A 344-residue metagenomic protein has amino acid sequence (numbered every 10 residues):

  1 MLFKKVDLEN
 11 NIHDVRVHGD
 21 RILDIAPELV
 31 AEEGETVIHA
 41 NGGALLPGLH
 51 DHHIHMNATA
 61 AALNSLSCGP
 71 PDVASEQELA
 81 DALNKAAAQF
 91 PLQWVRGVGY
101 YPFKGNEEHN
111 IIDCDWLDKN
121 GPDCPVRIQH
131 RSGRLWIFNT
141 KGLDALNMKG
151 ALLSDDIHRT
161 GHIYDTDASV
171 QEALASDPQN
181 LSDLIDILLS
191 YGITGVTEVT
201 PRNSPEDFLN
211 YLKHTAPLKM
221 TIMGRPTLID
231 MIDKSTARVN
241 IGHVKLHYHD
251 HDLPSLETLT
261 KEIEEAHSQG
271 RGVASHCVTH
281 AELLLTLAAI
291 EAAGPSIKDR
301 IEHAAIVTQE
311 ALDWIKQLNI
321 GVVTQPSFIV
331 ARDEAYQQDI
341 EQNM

Functional and structural regions predicted by a protein language model:
L2, D7-H18, I22-A216, I222-G224 (+3 more regions): Divalent metal-binding segments
L46-H52, E302-H303, V323-Q325: Active-site neighborhood of phospho(di)ester-bond hydrolases with catalytic His/Asp-centered motifs
H55, A237-H249, I320-V330: Non-cysteine beta-strand/loop elements that form the S-adenosyl-L-methionine
L63-G69, K298, H303, R332-N343: Short beta-alpha connecting loops at secondary-structure transitions that line or flank enzyme active sites
N210-G242, V307-Q309, D313: Extended hydrophobic/aromatic segments used for targeting, binding, or gating
T236-N240, E291-I297, W314-V323: Glycine-enriched alpha-helix->loop->beta-strand junction motifs that scaffold or abut catalytic
E262, V273, T279-T286, I297-H303 (+2 more regions): Extended, hydrophobic alpha-helical segments in both membrane/secreted and soluble proteins
I306-M344: Active-site-adjacent C-terminal substructures of enzyme catalytic domains
